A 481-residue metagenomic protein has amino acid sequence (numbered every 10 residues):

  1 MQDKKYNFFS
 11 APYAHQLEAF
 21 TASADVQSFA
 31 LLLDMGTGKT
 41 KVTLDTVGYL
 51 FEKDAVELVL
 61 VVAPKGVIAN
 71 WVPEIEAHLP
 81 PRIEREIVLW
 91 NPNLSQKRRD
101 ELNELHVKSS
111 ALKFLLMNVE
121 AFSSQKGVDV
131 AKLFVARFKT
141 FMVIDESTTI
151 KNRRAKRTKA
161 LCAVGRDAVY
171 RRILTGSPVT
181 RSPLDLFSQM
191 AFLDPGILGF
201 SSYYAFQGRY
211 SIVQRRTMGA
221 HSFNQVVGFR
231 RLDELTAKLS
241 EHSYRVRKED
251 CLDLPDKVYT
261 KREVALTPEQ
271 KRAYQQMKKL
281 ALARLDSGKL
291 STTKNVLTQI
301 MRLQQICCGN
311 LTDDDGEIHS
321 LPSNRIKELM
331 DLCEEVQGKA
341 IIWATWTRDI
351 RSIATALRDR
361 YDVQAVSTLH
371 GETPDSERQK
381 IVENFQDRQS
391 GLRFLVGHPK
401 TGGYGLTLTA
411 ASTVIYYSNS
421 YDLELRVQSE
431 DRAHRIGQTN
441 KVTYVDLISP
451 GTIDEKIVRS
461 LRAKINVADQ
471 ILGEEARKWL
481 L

Functional and structural regions predicted by a protein language model:
M1-L32: Conserved pre-motif I regulatory segment
D25, T37-G38, V42-A55, L60 (+5 more regions): Conserved Helicase C-terminal RecA-like lobe
V42, A55-A77, T180-D185, W346: Conserved Walker A/P-loop ATP-binding site and its immediately adjacent core in helicase/helicase-like ATPase domains
L58, A77, E84, P92 (+4 more regions): Conserved P-loop NTPase motor "coupling/switch" region that bridges the ATPase
S95-F114, V119-F138: Conserved helix/coil segment N-terminal to the catalytic DExD/H
S123-Q125, R181-P183, I350-A354, Q379 (+2 more regions): SF2 helicase motor core recognition
D145-E146: Walker B catalytic acidic pair
Y421-L481: A conserved SF2-helicase RecA2
